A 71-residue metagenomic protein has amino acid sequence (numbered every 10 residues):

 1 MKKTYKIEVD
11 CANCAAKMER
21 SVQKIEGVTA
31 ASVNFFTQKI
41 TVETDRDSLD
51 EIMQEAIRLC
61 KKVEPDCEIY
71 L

Functional and structural regions predicted by a protein language model:
M1-L71: Flexible metal-binding regulatory segments at protein termini and peripheral loops
